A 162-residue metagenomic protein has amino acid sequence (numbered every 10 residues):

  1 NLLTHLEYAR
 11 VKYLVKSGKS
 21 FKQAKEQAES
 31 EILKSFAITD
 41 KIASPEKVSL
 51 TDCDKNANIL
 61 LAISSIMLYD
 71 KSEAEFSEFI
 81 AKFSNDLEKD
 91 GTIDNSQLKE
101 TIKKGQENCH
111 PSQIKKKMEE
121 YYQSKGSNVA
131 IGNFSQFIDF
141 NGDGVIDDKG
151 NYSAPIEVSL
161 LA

Functional and structural regions predicted by a protein language model:
N1-A162: Feature for extracytoplasmic/surface-facing segments of secreted or surface-associated proteins, emphasizing
